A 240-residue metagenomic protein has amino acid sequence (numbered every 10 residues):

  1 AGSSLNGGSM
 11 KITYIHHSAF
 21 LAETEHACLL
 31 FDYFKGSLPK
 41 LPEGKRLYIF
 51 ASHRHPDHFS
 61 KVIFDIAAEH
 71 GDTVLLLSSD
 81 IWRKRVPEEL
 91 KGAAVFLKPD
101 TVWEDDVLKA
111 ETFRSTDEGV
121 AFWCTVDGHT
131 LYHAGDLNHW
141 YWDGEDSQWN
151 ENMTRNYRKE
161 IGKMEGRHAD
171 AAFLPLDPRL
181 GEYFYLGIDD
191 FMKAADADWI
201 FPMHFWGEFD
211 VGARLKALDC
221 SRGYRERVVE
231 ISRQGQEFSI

Functional and structural regions predicted by a protein language model:
L5-G44, A93-H168, R233-I240: Core dinuclear metal-dependent hydrolase active-site scaffold
M10, G71-L75, W199: Short active-site oxyanion
T13-H17, P87-W103, Y185-I240: Binuclear metal-ion centers of metallo-dependent hydrolases, dominated by the metallo-beta-lactamase
L30-F31, F50, L76, L131-A134 (+2 more regions): Structural motif
K35-K84, G162-F173: Active-site metal-binding motif and surrounding structural segment of the metallo-beta-lactamase
G36-P39, R54-F59, I81-R85, E118-V120 (+3 more regions): Active-site environment of divalent metal-dependent phosphoester hydrolases
P42-G44, K61-F64, E88-E89, E145-D146 (+2 more regions): Short amphipathic alpha-helical segments
Y157-G162, G181-D190: A short, acidic, amphipathic alpha-helical segment used as a generic capping/interface helix at domain edges
